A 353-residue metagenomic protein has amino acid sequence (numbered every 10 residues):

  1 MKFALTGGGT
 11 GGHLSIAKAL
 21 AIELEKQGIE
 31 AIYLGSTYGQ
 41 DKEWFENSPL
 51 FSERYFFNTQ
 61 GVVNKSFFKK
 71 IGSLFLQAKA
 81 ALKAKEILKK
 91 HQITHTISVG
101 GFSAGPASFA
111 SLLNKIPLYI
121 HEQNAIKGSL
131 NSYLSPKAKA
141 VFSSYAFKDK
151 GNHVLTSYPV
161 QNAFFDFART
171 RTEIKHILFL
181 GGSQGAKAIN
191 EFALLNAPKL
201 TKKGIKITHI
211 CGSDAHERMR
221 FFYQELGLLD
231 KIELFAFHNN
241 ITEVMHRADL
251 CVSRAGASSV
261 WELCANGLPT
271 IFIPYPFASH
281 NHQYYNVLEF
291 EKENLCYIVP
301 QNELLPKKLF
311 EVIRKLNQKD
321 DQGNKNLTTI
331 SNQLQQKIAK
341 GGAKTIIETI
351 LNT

Functional and structural regions predicted by a protein language model:
K2, E30, F51-E53, L112-F167: Active-site-proximal region of nucleotide-activated glycan assembly enzymes, centered on histidine/acidic-rich loops
F3-G8, E25-F75, C211, P300-N302: Conserved nucleotide-sugar phosphate-binding/catalytic loop shared by glycosyltransferases and other
H13-E25: Short amphipathic alpha-helix
G39-L50, R169-L250, Y284-V287, V299-K308: Donor-nucleotide binding loops and adjacent catalytic segments primarily of GT-B fold Leloir glycosyltransferases
S48-E53, L82-I97, S103-Y119, S132-P136: Glycosyltransferases and closely related glycan-assembly transferases that use nucleotide-activated donors
I93-H95, H246-W261, L268: Acidic donor-binding loop of glycosyltransferase active sites
Y297, E303-K337: Conserved donor-nucleotide binding/catalytic region of nucleotide-linked donor-dependent transferases
A339-T353: C-terminal alpha-helical cap of glycosyltransferases
